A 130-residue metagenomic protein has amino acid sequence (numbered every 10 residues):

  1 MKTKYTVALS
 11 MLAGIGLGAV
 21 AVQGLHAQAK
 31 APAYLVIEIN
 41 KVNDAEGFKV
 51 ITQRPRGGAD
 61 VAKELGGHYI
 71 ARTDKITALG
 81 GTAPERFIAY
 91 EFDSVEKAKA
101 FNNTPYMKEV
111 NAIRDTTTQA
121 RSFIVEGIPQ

Functional and structural regions predicted by a protein language model:
M1-M11: Bacterial N-terminal signal peptides that target proteins for export
K2-K4, R72, R86, R114 (+1 more regions): Basic side chains
G14-R86, F92-K99, E126-Q130: Short S/T/G/P-rich N-terminal loop/turn motif that feeds into the first structured element of a domain
A59, Y106-A112: A common structural junction motif
G66, N111-T118: A short, aromatic/hydrophobic, helix- or strand-capping loop or linear motif that either lines the entrance/gate
F101-P105: A short, charged, amphipathic alpha-helix used as a generic interaction element across diverse proteins
D115-Q130: C-terminal end-helix/capping segment
